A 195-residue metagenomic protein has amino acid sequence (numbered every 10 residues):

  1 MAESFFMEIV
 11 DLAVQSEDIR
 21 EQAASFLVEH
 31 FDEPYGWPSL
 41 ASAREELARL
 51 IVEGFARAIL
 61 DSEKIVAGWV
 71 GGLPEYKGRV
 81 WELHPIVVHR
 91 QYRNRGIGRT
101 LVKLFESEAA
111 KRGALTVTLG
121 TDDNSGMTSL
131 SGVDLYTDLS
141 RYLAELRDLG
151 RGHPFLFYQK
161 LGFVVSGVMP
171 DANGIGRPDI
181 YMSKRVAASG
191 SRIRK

Functional and structural regions predicted by a protein language model:
M1-E21, K184, A188-K195: Conserved N-terminal entry element of GNAT/NAT acetyltransferase domains
A13-V80, H84, H89, V102-L104 (+3 more regions): Acetyl-CoA-dependent GNAT
G54, R177-Y181: Short hydrophobic/aromatic beta-strand or adjacent loop that forms the aromatic wall/cage of a ligand/substrate-binding
I86-R93, T121-S125: A short, internal acetyl-CoA/4′-phosphopantetheine-binding micro-motif in the GNAT/acyltransferase core
G96: Conserved G/P- and acidic residue-centered "switch" motifs that form tight phosphate/ATP-binding loops in soluble
A109-G150: Conserved GNAT acetyl-CoA-binding A-motif
R151-P154, P170-P178: Short glycine/proline-centered loop/turn elements that form peptide/ligand docking sites
Y158, F163: Conserved active-site tyrosine of GNAT-family acetyltransferases
